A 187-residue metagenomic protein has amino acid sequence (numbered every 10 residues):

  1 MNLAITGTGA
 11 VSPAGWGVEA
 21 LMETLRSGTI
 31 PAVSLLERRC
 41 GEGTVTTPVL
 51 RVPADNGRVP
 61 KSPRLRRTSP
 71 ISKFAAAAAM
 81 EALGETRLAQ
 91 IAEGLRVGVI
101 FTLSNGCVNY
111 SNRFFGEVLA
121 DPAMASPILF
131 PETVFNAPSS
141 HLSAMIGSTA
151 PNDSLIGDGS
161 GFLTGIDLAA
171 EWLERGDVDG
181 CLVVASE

Functional and structural regions predicted by a protein language model:
M1-P151, L163, E171-R175, S186: Conserved "HGTGT" condensation-loop signature of ketosynthase/thiolase-family condensing enzymes that catalyze
S154-G159: Short beta->alpha junction loops
I166: Short-chain dehydrogenase/reductase
D177-C181: Short, high-confidence coil segments that cap the C-terminus of an alpha-helix and link into the following beta-strand
